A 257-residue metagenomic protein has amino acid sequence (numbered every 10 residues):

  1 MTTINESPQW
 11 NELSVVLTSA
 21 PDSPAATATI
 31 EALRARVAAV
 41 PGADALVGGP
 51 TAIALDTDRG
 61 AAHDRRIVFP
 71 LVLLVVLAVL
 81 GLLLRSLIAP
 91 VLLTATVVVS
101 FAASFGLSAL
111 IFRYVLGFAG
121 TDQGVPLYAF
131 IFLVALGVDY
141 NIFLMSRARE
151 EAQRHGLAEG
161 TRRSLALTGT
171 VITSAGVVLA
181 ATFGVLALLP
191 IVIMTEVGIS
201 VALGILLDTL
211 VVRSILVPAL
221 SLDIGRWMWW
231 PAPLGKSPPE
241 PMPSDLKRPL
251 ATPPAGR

Functional and structural regions predicted by a protein language model:
M1-A89, L93-Y114, G120, G256: Structured non-transmembrane domains adjacent to transmembrane bundles in polytopic membrane proteins
F69, L73, A102-L110, Y140-L144 (+1 more regions): Hydrophobic alpha-helical segments of membrane proteins
L77-L80, V98, G117-N141, A181-G184 (+1 more regions): Hydrophobic transmembrane alpha-helices
V79-L80, G169-R226, W230: Hydrophobic, glycine/alanine-rich multi-pass transmembrane helices and their short helix-loop junctions in large
R85-A95, Y114-F130, L188-G204, L216: Membrane-water interface of transmembrane alpha-helices in multipass transporters/channels
F143-H155: Helix-loop junctions at the membrane interface of multi-pass solute transporters
A152-T173: Helix-loop junctions and hydrophobic alpha-helical segments within the transmembrane domains of large membrane
S214-R257: Interfacial helix-loop-helix hairpins and adjacent transmembrane helices of multi-pass alpha-helical membrane proteins
